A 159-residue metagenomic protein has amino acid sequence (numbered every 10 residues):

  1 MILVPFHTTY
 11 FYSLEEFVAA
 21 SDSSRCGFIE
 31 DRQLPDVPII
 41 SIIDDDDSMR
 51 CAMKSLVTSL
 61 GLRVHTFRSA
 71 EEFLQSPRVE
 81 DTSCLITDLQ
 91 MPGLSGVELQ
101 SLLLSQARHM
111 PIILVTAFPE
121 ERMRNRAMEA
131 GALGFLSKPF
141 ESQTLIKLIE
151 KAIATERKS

Functional and structural regions predicted by a protein language model:
S21, R122, F140-E150: C-terminal output helix
D36-S48, M53-V57, L85: Conserved acidic segment of CheY-like receiver
R68-S69, S95-L99: Acidic catalytic/metal-coordinating carboxylates
E80-I86: Active-site beta3 strand of CheY-like receiver
M91: Receiver (REC) domain active-site loop signature in two-component systems and cognate sites in sensor histidine kinases
E98, P119-G134, K147: Alpha4 helix (beta4-alpha4-beta5 surface) of REC/receiver domains from two-component response regulators
